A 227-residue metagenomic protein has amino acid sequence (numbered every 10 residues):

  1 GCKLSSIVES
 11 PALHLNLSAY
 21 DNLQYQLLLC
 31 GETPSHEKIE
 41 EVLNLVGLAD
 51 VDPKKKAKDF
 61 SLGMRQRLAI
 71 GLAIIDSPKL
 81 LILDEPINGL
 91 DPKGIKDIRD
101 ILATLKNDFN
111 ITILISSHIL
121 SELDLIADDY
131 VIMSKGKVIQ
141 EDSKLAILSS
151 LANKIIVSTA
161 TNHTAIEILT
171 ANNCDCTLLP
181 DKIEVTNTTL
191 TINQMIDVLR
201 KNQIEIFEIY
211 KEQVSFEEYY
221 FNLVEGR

Functional and structural regions predicted by a protein language model:
Q24, H36-D52: Conserved ABC ATPase "signature" region
K56-G63: Conserved ABC ATPase signature
I70: Hydrophobic anchor residue at the start of the ABC signature
L81-E85: Catalytic Walker B motif of ABC-type/P-loop ATPase nucleotide-binding domains
N153-L223: Short, charged/small-residue-rich alpha-helical element at the C-terminal edge of ABC transporter nucleotide-binding
